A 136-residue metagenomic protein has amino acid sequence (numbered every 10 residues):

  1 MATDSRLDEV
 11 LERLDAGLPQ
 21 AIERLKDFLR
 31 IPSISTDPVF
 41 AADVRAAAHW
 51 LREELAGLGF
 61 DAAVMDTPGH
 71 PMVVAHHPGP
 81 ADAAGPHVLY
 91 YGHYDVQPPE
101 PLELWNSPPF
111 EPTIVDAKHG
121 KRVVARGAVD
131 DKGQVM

Functional and structural regions predicted by a protein language model:
A2-V135: Acidic/His- and Gly-rich active-site-bordering loop/insert found across diverse amide/peptide-bond hydrolases
